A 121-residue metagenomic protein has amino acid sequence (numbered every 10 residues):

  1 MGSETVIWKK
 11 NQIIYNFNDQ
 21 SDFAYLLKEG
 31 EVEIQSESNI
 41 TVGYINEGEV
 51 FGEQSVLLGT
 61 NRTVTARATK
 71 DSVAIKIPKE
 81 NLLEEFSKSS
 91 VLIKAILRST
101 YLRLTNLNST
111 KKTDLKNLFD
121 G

Functional and structural regions predicted by a protein language model:
M1-Q35: Regulatory nucleotide-sensing modules
V6, L27, E47, L107-N108: Generic secretory/membrane-interface signal
Q12-I13, D22-F23, A68-K70, I75 (+1 more regions): A general secondary-structure boundary signal
E33, T69-D71, R103: Short alpha-helical scaffold segments that flank and stabilize functional sites
Y44-L97: Cyclic-nucleotide recognition modules
L82-D120: A small-molecule sensor/coupling module
